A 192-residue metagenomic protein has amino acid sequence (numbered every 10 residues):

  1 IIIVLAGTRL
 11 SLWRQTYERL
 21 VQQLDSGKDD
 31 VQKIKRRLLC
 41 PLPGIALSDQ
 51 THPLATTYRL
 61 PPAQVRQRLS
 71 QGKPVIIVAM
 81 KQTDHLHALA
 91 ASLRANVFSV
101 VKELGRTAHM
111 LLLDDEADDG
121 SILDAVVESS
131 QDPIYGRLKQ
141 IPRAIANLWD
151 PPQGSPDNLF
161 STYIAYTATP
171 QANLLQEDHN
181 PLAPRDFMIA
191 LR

Functional and structural regions predicted by a protein language model:
I2, T16-E18, A90-S92, L175-D186: Composition- and surface-driven signal marking solvent-exposed, interaction-prone regions in large proteins
I2-L38, A168: Conserved Walker A/P-loop ATP-binding site and its immediately adjacent core in helicase/helicase-like ATPase domains
I3, I76-V78, L112-L113, A165: Structural recognition of the beta-strand scaffold that forms the well-ordered cores of secreted hydrolase catalytic
V4-G7, D30-L60: Catalytic alpha/beta active-site cores
T8, V78-T83, E116, Y166-P170: A short beta-strand-to-loop transition that corresponds to the Sensor-1 phosphate-sensing loop of AAA+ P-loop ATPases
W13-Q15, L86-A88, S121-I122, N173-L175: Short helix/loop capping segments that flank catalytic or ligand/cofactor-binding pockets
K33-C40, A108-D114, D118, L123-R192: Conserved P-loop NTPase catalytic core
S48-A108, S121-P151: Conserved RecA-like ASCE ATPase "motif II neighborhood" in helicase/translocase motors
